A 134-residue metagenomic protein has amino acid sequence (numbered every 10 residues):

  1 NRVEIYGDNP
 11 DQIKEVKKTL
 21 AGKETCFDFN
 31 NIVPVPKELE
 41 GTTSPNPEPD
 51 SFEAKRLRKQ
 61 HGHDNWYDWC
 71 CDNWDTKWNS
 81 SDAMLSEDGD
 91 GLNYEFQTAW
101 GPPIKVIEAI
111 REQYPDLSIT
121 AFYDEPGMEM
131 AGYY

Functional and structural regions predicted by a protein language model:
N1-Y134: Intrinsic low-complexity, intrinsically disordered or marginally ordered coil/linker segments
